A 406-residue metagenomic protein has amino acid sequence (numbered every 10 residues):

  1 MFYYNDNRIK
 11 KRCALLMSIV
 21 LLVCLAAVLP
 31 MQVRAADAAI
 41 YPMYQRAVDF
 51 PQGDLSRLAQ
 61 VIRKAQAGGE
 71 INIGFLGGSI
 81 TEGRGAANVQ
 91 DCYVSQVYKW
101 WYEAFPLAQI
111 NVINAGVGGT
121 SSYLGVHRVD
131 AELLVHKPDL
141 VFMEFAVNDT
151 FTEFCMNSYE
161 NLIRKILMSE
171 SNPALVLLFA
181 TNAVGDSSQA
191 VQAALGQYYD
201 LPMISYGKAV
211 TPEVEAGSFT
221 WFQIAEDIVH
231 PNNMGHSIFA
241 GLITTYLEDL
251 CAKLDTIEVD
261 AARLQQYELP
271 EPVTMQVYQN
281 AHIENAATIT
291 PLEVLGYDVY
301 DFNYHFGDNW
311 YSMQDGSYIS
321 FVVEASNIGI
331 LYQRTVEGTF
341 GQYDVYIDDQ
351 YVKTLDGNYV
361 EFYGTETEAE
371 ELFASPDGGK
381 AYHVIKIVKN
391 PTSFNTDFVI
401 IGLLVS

Functional and structural regions predicted by a protein language model:
M1-G74, T81-N88, P106-A108, S237 (+1 more regions): N-terminal secretory targeting modules
L76-S79, F219-W221: Short glycine/proline-rich turn/loop motifs
S79-E82, N232: Ser/Thr-glycine-rich phosphate-binding loops at phosphate-binding pockets of nucleotides, nucleotide cofactors
S79-I80, G116-G118: Catalytic nucleophile serine of serine hydrolases, specifically the conserved "nucleophile elbow" pentapeptide
C92-N111, T120, L124-D255, W310-G316 (+5 more regions): Alpha-helical cap/lid subdomain in secreted, periplasmic, or secretory-pathway luminal O-acyl-processing enzymes
